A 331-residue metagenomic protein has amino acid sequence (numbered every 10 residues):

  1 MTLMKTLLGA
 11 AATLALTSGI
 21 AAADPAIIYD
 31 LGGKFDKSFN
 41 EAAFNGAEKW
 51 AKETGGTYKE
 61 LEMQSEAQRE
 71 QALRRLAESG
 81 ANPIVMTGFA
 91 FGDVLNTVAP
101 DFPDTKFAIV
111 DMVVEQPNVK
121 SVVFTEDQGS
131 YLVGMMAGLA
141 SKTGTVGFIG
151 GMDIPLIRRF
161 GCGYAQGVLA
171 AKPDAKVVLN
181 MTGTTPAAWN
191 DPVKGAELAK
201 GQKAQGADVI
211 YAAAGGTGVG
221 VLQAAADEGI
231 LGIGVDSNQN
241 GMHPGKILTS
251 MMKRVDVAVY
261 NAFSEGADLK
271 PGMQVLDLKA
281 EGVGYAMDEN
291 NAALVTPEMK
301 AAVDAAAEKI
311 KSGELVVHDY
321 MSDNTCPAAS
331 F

Functional and structural regions predicted by a protein language model:
M1-A23: Gram-negative bacterial Sec-dependent N-terminal signal peptides
A23-F331: A residue-level marker of the well-folded mature domains of exported/periplasmic proteins
